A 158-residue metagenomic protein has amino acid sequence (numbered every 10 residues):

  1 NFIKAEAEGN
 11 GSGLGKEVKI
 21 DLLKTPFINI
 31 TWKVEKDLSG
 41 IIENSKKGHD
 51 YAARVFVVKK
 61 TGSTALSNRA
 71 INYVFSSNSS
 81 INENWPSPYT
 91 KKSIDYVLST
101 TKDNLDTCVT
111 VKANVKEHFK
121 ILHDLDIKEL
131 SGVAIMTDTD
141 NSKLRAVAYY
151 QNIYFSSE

Functional and structural regions predicted by a protein language model:
N1-G13: Short carbohydrate-recognition loop motifs
E17-I28, K102-L105, D126: Extracellular/lumenal carbohydrate-interaction signature centered on repeated Trp-anchored short motifs
K24-K36, S131-T137: A short beta-strand element within beta-rich, extracytoplasmic domains of secreted/secretory-pathway proteins
T31-D37, K60, K116: Solvent-exposed strand-to-loop "edge" motifs in beta-rich extracellular domains
G48-S93: Extracellular/luminal beta-rich ligand-recognition and adhesion surfaces characterized by aromatic-Gly/Pro-enriched
D50-V55, K91-S93, V97-T101, L105-R145: Extracellular beta-strand ligand-recognition surfaces/modules
V133, Q151-F155: Extracellular beta-strand elements of beta-rich domains used for carbohydrate recognition/degradation or cell-matrix
